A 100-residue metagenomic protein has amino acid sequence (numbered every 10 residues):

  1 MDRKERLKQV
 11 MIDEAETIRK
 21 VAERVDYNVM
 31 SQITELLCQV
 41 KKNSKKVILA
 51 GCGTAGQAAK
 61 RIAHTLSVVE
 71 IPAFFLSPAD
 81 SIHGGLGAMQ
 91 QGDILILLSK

Functional and structural regions predicted by a protein language model:
M1-K100: Conserved N-terminal alpha-helical segment that immediately precedes and caps sugar-phosphate-binding
